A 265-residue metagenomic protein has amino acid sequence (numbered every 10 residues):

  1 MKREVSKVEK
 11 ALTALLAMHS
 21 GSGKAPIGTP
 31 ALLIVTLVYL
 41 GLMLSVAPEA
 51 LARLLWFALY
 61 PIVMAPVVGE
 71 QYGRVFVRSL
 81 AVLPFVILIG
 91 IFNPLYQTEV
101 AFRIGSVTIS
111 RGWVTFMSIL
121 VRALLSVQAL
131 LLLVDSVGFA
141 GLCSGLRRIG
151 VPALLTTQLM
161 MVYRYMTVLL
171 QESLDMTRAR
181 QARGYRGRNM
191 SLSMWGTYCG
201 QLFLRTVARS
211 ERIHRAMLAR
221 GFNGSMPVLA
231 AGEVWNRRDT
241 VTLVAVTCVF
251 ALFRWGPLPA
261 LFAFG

Functional and structural regions predicted by a protein language model:
M1-V68, Q171-G265: Transmembrane alpha-helix interface motif
A25-G28, E70-R74, R103, V107-R111 (+3 more regions): Membrane-helix interfacial "entry" motifs
A50, Q71-Y72, P152-L155: Membrane-helix interface segments
R53, Q71-S79: Interfacial helix-loop-helix linkers and transmembrane-helix boundary segments in multi-pass membrane proteins
A58-L59, Q71, I87, A129: Generic hydrophobic, aliphatic-rich segments that mediate packing or membrane embedding
F76-R183: Juxtamembrane/interface alpha-helical elements of multi-pass membrane proteins
